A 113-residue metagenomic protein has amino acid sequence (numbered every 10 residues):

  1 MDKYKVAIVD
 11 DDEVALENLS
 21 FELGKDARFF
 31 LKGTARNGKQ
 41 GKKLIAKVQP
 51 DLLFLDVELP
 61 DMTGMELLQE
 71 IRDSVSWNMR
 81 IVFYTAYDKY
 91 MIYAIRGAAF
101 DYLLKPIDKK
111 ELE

Functional and structural regions predicted by a protein language model:
M1-K5: Non-catalytic signal-transmission and effector/linker regions of two-component phosphorelay proteins
V9, E13-L16, P60: Extended hydrophobic secondary-structure segments
V9, L31, R80-I81: A generic secondary-structure micro-motif detector that highlights 1-2 residue hydrophobic/ambivalent hotspots embedded
V9-D10, A35, L53: Conserved sequence signature across two-component system core domains
E13-G33: Two-component/phosphorelay signaling modules centered on CheY-like receiver
G38: Catalytic, metal-anchored helix/loop core of enzyme active sites in primary metabolism
K42-E113: CheY-like receiver
